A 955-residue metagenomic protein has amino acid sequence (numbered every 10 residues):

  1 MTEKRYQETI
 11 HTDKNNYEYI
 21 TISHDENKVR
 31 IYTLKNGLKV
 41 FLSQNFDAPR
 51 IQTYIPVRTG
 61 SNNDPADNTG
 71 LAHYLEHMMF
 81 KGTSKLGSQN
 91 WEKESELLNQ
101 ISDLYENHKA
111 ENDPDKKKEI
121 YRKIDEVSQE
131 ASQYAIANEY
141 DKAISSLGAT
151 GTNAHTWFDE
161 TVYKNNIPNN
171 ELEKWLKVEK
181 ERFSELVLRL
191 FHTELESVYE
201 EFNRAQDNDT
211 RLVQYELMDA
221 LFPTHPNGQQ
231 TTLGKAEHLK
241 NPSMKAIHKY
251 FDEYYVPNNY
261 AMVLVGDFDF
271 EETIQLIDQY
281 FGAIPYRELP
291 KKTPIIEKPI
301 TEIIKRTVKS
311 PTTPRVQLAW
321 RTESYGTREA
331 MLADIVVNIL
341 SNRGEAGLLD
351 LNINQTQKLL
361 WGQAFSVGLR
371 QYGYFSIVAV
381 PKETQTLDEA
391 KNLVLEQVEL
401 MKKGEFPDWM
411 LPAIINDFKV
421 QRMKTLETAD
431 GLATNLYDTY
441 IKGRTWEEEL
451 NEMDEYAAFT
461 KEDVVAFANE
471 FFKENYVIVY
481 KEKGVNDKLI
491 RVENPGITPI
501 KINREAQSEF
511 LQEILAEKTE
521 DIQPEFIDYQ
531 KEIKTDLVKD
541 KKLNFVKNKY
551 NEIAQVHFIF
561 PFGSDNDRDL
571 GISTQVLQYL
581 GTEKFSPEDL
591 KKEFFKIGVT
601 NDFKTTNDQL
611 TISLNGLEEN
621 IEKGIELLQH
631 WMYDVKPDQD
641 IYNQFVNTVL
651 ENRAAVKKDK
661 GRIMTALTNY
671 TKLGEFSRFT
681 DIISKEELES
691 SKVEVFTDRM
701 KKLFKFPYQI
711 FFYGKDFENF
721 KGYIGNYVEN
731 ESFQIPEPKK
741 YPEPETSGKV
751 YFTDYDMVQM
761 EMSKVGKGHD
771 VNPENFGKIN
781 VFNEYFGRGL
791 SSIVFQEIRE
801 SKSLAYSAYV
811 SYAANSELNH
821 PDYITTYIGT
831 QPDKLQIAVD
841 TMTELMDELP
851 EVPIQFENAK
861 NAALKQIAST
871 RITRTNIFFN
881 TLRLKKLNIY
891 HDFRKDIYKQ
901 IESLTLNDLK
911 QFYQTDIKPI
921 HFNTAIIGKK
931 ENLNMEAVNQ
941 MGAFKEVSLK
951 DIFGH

Functional and structural regions predicted by a protein language model:
E3-I10, T33, Q44, W91-L289 (+3 more regions): Charge-rich, well-structured scaffold segments of protease-associated domains
K4-H24: N-terminal low-complexity, Pro/Thr/Ser-rich intrinsically disordered segments that act as propeptides or flexible
Y17-Y54, K534-F545: Mature N-terminal segment immediately following signal peptide/propeptide cleavage in secreted/periplasmic
H24-E26, I300-E302, D463, I527-Q530 (+2 more regions): Residues that act as N-cap/strand-start positions at coil-to-secondary-structure junctions
R30, L38, I51-I55, G70 (+21 more regions): Structural beta-strand/beta-sheet cores of well-ordered domains, especially the beta-sheet scaffolds that support
K35-L38, N45-D47, P56-G60, T83-S84 (+21 more regions): Solvent-exposed coil/turn segments that connect beta secondary-structure elements in extracytoplasmic/periplasmic
G37, F46-E96, L318, R328-S341 (+5 more regions): Active/ligand-binding-proximal structured segments within catalytic/core domains that scaffold catalytic residues
N203, L289-A346, K501-D528, V538-D569 (+3 more regions): His/Glu-based metal-binding/catalytic segments typifying zinc-dependent metallopeptidases
